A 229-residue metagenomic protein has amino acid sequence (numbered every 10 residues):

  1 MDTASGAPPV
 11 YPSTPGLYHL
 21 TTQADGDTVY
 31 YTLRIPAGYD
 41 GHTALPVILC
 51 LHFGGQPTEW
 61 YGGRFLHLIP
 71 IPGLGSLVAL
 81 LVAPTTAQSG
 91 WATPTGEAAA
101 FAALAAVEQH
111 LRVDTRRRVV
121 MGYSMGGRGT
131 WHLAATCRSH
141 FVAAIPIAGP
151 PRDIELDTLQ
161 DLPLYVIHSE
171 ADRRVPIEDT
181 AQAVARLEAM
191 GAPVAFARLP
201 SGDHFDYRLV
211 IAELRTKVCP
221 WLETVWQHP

Functional and structural regions predicted by a protein language model:
M1-L45, M121-Y123, R128, L133 (+5 more regions): A domain-start/cap signature at the N-terminus of enzymes
T43-G54: Short beta-strand element of the alpha/beta-hydrolase
W60-A79: Short amphipathic alpha-helix adjacent to the substrate-entry channel of hydrolases
G62-R64, P176-R186: Short alpha-helix in the alpha/beta-hydrolase fold that links the catalytic acid
W91-R112, H132: Alpha/beta-hydrolase active-site loop
A105, R116-Q160: Primarily recognizes the serine-hydrolase "nucleophile elbow" in alpha/beta-hydrolase and SGNH/GDSL folds
Y165-H168, D172: Short beta-strand/loop motif that positions the catalytic acidic residue of the alpha/beta-hydrolase fold
S169, L199-D206: Histidine-bearing beta->alpha loop at or near hydrolase active sites
